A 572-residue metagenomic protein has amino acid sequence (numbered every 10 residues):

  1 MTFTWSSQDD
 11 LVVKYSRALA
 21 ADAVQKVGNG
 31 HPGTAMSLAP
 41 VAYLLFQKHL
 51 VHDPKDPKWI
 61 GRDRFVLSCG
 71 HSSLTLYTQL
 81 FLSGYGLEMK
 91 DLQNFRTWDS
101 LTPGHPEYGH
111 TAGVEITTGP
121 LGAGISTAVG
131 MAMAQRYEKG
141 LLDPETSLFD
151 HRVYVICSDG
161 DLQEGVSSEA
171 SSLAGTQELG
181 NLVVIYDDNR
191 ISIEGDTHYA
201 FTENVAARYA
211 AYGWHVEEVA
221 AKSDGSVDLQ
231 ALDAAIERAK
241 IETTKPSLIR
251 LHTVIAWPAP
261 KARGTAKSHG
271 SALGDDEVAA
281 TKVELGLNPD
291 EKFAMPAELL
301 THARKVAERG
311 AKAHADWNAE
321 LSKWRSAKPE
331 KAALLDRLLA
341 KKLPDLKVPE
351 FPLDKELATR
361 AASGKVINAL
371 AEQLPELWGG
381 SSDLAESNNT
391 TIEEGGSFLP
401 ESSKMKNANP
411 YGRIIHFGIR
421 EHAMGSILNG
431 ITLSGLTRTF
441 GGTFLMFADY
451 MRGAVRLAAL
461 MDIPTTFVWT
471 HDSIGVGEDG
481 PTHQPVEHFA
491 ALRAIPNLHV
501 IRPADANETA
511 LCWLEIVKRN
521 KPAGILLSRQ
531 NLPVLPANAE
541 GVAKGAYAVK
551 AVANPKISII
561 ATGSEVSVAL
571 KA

Functional and structural regions predicted by a protein language model:
M1-H151, A303-P522, L526, N531: Thiamine diphosphate
D53-K55, H110, I116-K305, L498-A572: Glycine-rich ThDP/TPP pyrophosphate-binding loop and its adjacent helix/strand module within ThDP-dependent enzymes
